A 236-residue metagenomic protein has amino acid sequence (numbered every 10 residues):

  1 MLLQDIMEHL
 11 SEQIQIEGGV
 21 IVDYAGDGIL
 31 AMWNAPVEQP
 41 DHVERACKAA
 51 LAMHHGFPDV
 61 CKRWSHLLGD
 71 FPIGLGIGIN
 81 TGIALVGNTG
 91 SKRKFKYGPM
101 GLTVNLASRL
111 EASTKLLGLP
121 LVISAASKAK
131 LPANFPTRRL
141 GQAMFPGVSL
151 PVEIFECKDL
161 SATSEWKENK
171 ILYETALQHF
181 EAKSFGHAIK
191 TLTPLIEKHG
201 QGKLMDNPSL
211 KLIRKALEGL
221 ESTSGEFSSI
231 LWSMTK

Functional and structural regions predicted by a protein language model:
M1-A49, Y97: Catalytic NTP-binding/metal-coordinating core of nucleotidyl cyclase/transferase enzymes
H9, A25-G28, A50-M53, F57-V60 (+4 more regions): Cytosolic nucleotide-binding catalytic cores of signal-transduction proteins
E17-G18, V22-A25, H54-G78, A143 (+1 more regions): Catalytic core regions of nucleotide second-messenger enzymes
M32-H42, I77-Y97, T114-L117, K158-A162: Catalytic strand-loop-helix junctions within cyclic-nucleotide turnover domains
V43, F95-M100, L140-A143: Allosteric regulatory "coupling" segments in signal-transduction proteins
A84-V86, S113-H187, T191-F227: Cytosolic regulatory/linker segments at or just downstream of nucleotide-handling modules in signal-transduction
S224-K236: Intrinsically disordered, low-complexity, charge-biased linker/tail regions
